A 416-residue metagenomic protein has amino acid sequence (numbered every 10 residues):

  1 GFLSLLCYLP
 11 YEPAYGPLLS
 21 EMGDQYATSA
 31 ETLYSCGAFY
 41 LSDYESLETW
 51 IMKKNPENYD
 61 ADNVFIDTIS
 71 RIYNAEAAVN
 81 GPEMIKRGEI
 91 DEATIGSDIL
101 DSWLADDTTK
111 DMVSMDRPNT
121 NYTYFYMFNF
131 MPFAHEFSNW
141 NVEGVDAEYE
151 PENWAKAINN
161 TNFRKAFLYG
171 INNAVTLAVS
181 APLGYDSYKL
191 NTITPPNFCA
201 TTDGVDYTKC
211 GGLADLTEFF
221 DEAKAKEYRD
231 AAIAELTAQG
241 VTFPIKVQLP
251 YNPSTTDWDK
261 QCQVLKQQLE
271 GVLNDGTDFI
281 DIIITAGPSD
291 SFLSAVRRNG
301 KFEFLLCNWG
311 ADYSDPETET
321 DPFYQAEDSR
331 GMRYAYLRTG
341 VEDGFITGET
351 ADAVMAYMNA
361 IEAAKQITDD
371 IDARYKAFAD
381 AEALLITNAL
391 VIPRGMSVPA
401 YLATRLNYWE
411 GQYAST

Functional and structural regions predicted by a protein language model:
F2-P13, M127, E136-N141, T318 (+2 more regions): A structural "hinge/loop" feature
F2-S70: Gly/Pro-rich hinge or "lid" segments in bacterial periplasmic/extracellular proteins
S46, R87, E218-A223, Y228-D312 (+3 more regions): Ligand/substrate-recognition segments at binding pockets and active sites
I51-K53, W154-L273, D380: Append "and occasionally in soluble cytosolic enzymes with long acidic Gly/Pro-rich linkers
K53-E57, A75, Y122-T161, V179 (+1 more regions): A bilobed periplasmic-binding-protein/Venus flytrap-type ligand-binding module shared by bacterial periplasmic
E57-L104: Ligand-site clamp/hinge motif
G81, K86-G96, T109-K110, Q268 (+2 more regions): Alpha-to-beta junction loops
A166-T208, D257, Q261-Q267, R297-T416: Detector for C-terminal structural segments
